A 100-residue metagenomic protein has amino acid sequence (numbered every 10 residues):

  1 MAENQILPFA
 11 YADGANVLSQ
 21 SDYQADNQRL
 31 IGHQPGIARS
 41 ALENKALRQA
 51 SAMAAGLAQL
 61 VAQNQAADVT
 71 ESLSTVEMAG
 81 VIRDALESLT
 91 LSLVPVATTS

Functional and structural regions predicted by a protein language model:
M1-D22, T98: Short, intrinsically disordered N-terminal pre-domain segments
M1-N4, A58-S100: Glycine-rich, low-complexity segments
S21, N27-I31, A54-A55: Short amphipathic alpha-helical segments
D26-A38, A97: Surface-exposed molecular-recognition determinants
N44-L60: Elongated alpha-helical scaffolds
